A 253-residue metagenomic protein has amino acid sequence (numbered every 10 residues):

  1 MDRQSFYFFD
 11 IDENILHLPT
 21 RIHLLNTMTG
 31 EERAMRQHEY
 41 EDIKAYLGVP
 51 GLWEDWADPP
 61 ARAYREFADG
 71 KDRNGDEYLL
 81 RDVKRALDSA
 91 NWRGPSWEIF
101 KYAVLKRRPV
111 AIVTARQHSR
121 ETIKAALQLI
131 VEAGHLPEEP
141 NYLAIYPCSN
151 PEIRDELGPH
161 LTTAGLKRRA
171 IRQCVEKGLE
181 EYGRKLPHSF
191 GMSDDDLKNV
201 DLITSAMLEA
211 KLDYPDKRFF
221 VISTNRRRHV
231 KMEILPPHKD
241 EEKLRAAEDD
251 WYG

Functional and structural regions predicted by a protein language model:
M1-R3, R93-W97, K101-I112, R116-G253: C-terminal cap/substrate-recognition subdomain and adjoining C-terminal extension of metal-dependent phosphatase-like
D2-D155: Alpha-helical substrate-recognition element adjacent to the catalytic core
